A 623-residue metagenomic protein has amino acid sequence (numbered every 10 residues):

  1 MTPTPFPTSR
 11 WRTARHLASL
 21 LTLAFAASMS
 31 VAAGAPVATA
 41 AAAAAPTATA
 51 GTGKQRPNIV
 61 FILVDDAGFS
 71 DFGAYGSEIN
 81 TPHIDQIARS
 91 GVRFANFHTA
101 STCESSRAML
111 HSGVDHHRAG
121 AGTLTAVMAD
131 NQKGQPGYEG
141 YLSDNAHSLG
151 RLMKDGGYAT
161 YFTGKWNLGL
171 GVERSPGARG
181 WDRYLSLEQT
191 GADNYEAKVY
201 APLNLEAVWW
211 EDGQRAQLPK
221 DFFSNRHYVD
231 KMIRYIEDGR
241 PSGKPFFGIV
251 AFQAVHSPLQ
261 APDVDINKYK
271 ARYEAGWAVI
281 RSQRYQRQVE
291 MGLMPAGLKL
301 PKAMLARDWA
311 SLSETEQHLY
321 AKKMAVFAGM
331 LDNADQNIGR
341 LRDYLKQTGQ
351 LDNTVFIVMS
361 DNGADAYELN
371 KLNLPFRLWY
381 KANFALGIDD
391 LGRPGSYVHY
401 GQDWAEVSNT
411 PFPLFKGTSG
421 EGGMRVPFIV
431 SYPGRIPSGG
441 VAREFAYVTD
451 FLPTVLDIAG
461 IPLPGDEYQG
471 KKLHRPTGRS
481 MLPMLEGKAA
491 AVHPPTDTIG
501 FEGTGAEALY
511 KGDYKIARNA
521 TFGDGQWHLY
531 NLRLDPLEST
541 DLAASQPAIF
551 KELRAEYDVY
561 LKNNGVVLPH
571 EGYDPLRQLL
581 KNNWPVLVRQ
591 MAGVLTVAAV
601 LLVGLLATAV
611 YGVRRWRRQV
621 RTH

Functional and structural regions predicted by a protein language model:
A18-S30: Bacterial N-terminal signal peptides
A45-V92, S101, D155, W166 (+3 more regions): Active-site-proximal N-terminal segment of extracellular/periplasmic enzymes that hydrolyze or transfer
G51-P57, V64, R93, L300-A306 (+10 more regions): Long, internal low-complexity/basic segments
K54-N58, L110, G157, L170-N194 (+6 more regions): Active-site regions of oxyanion-processing enzymes, predominantly non-cytosolic
F69-Y161, R179, R183, Y200-W209: Active-site segment of extracytoplasmic enzymes that catalyze sulfate/phosphate-ester chemistry
G73-I79, R93-H117, G122-L124, F162-R174 (+8 more regions): Short, solvent-exposed turn/loop segments enriched in Gly/Ser/Thr/Pro and often Arg
G171-G180, Q260-A261, D343-S431, K581-L587: Histidine-centered active-site microenvironments of extracellular/periplasmic hydrolases and transferases
G180-D193, P394-E421, R435-L532, L579 (+1 more regions): C-terminal cap/loop subdomain of S1 sulfatases and analogous C-terminal strand-loop tails that border
